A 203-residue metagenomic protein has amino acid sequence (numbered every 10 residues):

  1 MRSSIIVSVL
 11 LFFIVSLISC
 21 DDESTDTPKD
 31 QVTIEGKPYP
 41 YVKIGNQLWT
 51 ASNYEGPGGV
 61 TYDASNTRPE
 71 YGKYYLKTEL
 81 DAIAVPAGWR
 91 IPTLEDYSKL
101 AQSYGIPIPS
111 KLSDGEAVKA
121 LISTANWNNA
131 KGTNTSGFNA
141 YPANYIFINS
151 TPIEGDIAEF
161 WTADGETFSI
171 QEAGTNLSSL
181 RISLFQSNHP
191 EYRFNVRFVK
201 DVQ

Functional and structural regions predicted by a protein language model:
M1-I6: Positively charged n-region of N-terminal signal peptides that target proteins for export
L11-F12: Long amphipathic alpha-helical coiled-coil/heptad-repeat bundle
S16-S19: C-terminal motif of bacterial Sec signal peptides marking the signal peptidase cleavage site
E23-Q203: Conserved positions within compact, well-structured domain cores
